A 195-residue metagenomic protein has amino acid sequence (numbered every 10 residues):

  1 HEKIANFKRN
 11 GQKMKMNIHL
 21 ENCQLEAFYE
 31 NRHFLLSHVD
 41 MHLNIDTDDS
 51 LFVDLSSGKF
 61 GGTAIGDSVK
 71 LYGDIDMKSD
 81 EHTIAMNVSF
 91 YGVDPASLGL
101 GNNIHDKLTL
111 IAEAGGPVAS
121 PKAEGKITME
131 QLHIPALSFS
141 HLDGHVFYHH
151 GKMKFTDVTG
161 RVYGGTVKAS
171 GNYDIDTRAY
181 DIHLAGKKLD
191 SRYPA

Functional and structural regions predicted by a protein language model:
H1-N17, E21-E113, A119-A195: Interface amphipathic segments
